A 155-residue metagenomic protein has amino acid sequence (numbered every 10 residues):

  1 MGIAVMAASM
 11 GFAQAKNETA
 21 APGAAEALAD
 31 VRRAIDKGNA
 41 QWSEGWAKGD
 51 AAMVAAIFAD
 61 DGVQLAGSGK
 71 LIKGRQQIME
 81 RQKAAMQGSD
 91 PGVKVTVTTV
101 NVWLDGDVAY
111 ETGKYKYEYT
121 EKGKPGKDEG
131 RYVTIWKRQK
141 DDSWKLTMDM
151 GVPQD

Functional and structural regions predicted by a protein language model:
M1-S9: Bacterial N-terminal signal peptides
M10-A21: Bacterial Sec-dependent signal peptides at the C-terminal "C-region" and cleavage site
K16-N17, E129-Q154: Short beta-strand edge/turn micro-motifs at domain boundaries
A25-D36, A51-D105, K114, K124-D128: A solvent-exposed, acidic/Ser-Thr-rich amphipathic alpha-helical stretch
N39, Q64, Q82, E111 (+2 more regions): Polar/charged side chains located within well-ordered beta-strands of beta-rich proteins
V108-K140: Exposed beta-sheet edge and beta->alpha loop/turn motif
